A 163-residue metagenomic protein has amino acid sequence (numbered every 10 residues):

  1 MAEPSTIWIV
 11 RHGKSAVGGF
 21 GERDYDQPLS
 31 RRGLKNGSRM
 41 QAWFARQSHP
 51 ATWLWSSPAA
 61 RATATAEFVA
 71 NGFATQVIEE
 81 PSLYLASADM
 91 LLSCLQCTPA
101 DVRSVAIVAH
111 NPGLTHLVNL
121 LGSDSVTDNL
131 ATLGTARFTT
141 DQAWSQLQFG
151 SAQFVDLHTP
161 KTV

Functional and structural regions predicted by a protein language model:
A2-S82, A86-S87, T127-D128: Active-site-proximal alpha-helix that buttresses catalytic centers in soluble enzyme cores
I7, R103-A106, T135: Residue-level preference for the first positions of well-ordered beta-strands
E22-Y25, F68-N71, L92-L95, L120-D124 (+1 more regions): Short, glycine/charged-enriched secondary-structure capping and boundary segments
H49-A51, A100-S104: Short, high-confidence coil segments that cap the C-terminus of an alpha-helix and link into the following beta-strand
L83-A100: Short phosphate-binding loop-to-helix
R103-G122: A glycine-rich beta-strand to alpha-helix segment that forms a phosphate/ribose-binding loop at ligand/cofactor sites
D124-L157: Domain-level recognition of soluble alpha/beta enzyme cores, biased toward histidine phosphatases/phosphomutases
T159-V163: Short, cationic low-complexity segments
